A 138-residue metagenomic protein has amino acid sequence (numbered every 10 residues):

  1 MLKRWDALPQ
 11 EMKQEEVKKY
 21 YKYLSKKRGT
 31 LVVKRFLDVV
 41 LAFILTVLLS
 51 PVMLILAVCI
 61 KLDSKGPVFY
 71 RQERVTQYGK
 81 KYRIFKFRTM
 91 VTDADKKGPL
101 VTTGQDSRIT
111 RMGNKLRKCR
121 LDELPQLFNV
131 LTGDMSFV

Functional and structural regions predicted by a protein language model:
M1-Q14: Short, non-transmembrane cytosolic segments of multipass membrane proteins
L2-R4, Y23-A94, N129: A hydrophobic, helix-centered structural microdomain
V17-V32, G104-R108, E123: Juxtamembrane loop-helix boundary motifs flanking transmembrane segments in multi-pass membrane proteins
V40, F85, K97, D106-R111: Bateman (tandem CBS) regulatory domains
G66, T76-G79, G98, G113 (+2 more regions): Glycine-centered flexibility sites
D93-V101, V138: Cytochrome P450 core scaffold surrounding the K-helix E-X-X-R motif and the conserved "meander" helix-loop region
T103-V138: A short, structured surface patch at a secondary-structure boundary
